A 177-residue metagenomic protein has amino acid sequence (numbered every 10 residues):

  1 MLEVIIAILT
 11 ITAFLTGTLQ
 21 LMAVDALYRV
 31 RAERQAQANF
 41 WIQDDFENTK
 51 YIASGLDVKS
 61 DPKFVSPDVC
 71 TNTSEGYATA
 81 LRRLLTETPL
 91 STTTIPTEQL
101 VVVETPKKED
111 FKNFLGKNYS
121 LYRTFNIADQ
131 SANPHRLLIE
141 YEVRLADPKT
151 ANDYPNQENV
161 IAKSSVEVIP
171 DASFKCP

Functional and structural regions predicted by a protein language model:
M1-D44: Aliphatic-rich helix starts adjacent to a transmembrane/signal segment
E33, D44-P177: Low-complexity, Gly/Pro-rich coil/beta segments used as flexible assembly/activation regions
